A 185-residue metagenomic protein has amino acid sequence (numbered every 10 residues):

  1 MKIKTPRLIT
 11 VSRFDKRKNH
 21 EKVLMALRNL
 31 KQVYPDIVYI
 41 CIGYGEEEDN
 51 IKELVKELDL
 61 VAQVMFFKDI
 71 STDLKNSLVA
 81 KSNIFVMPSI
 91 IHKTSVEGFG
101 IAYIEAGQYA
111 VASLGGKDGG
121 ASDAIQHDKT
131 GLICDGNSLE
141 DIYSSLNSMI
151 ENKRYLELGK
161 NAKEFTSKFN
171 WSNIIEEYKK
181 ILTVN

Functional and structural regions predicted by a protein language model:
M1-K18, L24-L27, I40: Conserved donor-binding/catalytic core segment of Leloir-type glycosyltransferases
T5, K52-I70, I84: Nucleotide-activated donor-binding/catalytic signature segment of Leloir-type glycosyltransferases, i.e., the conserved
D36, D141, R154-K168, K180: A short, well-ordered alpha-helix in the C-terminal region of glycosyltransferases
D69-I70, S77-S82, Y178: Short alpha-helical donor nucleotide-sugar binding micro-motif in glycosyltransferases
A80-S95, V111: Acidic donor-binding loop of glycosyltransferase active sites
Y103, Q108, A112-G115, I125: Short hydrophobic beta-strand element within catalytic cores of glycosyltransferases and related nucleotide-activated
H127-D128, L132-L139, S148-K153: Conserved acidic donor-binding segment of nucleotide-sugar-dependent glycosyltransferases
W171-N185: C-terminal alpha-helical cap of glycosyltransferases
